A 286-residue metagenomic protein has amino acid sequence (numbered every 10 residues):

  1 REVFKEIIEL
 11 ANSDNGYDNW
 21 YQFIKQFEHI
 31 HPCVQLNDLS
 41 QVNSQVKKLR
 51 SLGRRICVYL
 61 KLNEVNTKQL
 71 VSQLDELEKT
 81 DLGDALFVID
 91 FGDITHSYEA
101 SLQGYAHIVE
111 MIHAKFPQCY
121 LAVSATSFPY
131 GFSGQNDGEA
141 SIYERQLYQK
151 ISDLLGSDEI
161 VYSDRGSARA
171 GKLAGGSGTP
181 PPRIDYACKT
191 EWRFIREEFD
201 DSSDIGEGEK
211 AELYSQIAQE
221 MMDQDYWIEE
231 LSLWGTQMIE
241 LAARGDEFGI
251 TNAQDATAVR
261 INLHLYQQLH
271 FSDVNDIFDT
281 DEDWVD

Functional and structural regions predicted by a protein language model:
R1-K25: N-terminal active-site wall of soluble small-molecule enzyme domains
G16-T179: Eukaryote-skewed repeat-based solenoidal scaffolds used as protein-protein interaction platforms, primarily
L102-H113, P117-D286: C-terminal accessory extensions appended to soluble enzyme cores
